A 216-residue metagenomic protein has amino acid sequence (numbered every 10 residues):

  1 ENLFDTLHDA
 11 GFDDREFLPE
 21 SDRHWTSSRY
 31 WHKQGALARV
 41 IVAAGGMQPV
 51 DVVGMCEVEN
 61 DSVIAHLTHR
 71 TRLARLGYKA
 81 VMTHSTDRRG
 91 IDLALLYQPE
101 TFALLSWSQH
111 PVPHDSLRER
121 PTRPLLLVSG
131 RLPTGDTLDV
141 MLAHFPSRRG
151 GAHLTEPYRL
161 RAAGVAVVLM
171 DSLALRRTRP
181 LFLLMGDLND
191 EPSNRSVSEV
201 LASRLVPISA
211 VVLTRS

Functional and structural regions predicted by a protein language model:
E1, V58, F145, D187-L188: Active-site metal-binding loops of divalent metal-dependent hydrolases
E1-G77, V81-I91, A163-G164: N-terminal, active-site-proximal structural segment of metallo-dependent hydrolase catalytic domains
H8-D14, M141-Y158: Active-site His/acidic residue clusters
V42-P49, V63-L73, T101, V168-L175 (+2 more regions): Sec-exported extracytoplasmic/periplasmic mature domains
Q48-V52, L76-Y78, T134-L138, T178-F182 (+1 more regions): Loop/turn elements at helix/coil->beta-strand transitions in domains of secreted/extracellular proteins
E57-T137, A143-F145: Structured beta-strand-rich core segments of catalytic domains in phosphoester-bond hydrolases
S106-S108, G151-T155, R195-S196: A short secondary-structure junction signal
R159-S216: Metal-dependent phosphoesterases centered on the DNase I-like endonuclease/exonuclease/phosphatase
